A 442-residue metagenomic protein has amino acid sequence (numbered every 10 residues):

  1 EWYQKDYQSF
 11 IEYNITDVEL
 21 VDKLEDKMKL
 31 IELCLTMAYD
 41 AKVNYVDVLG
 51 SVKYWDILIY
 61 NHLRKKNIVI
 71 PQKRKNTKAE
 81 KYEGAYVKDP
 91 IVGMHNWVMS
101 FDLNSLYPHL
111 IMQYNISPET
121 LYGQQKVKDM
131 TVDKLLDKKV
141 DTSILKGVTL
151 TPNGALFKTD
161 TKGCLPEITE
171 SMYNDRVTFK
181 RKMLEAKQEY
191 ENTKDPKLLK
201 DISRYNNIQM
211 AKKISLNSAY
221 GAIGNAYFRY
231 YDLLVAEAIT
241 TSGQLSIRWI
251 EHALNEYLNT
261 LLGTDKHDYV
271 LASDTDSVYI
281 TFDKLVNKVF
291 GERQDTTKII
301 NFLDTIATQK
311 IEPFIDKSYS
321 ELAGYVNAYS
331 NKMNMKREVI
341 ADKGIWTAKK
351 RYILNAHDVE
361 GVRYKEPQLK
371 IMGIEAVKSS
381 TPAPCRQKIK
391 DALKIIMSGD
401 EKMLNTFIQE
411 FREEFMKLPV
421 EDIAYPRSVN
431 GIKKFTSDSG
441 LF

Functional and structural regions predicted by a protein language model:
E1, I59, I111, T159 (+2 more regions): Short, Φ-rich (hydrophobic/aromatic) sequence segments
W2-P118, Q124, P196-A253, A272 (+5 more regions): Common nucleic-acid-contacting/processivity interface regions adjacent to the catalytic cores of nucleic-acid enzymes
E19-L20, L24-M37, I68-Q72, M112 (+10 more regions): Intrinsically disordered or highly flexible coil/loop and linker segments, enriched in small and charged/polar residues
Y86-K88, D265-V270, A323: Catalytic micro-motifs at enzyme active sites that drive phosphoryl/nucleotidyl and oxygen chemistry
P118-E167, K298-A323: Charge-dense polyanion-binding interfaces
G147-F228: Active-site cores of enzymes that catalyze phosphoryl transfer or operate on phosphate-rich substrates
I247-T275: Active-site palm subdomain of RNA-directed nucleic acid polymerases
Y279-F442: C-terminal polymerase-core module
